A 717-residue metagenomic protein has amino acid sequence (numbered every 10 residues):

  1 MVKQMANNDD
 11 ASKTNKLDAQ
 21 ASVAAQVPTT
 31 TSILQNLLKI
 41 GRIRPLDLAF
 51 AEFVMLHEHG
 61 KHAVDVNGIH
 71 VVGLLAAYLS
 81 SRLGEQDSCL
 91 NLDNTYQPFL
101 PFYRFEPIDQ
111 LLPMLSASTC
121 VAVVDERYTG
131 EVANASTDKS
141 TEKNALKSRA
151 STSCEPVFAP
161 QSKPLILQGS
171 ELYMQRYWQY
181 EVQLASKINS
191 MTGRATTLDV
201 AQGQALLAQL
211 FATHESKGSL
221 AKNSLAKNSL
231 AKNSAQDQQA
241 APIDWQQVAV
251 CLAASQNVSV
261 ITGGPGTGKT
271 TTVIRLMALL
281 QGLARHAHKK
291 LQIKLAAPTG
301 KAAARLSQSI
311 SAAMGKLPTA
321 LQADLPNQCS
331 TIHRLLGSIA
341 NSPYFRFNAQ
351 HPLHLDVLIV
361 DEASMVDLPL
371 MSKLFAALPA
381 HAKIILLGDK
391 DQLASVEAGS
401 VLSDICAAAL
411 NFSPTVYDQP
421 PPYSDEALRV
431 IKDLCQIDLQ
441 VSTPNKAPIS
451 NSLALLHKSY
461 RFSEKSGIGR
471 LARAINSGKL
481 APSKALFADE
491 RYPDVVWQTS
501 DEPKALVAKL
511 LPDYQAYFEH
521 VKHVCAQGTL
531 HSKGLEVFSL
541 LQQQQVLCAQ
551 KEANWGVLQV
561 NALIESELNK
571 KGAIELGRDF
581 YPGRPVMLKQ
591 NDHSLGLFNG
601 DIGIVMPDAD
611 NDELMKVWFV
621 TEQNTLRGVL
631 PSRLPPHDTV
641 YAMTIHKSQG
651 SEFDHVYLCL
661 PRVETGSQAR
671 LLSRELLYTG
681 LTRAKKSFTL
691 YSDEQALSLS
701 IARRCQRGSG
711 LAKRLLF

Functional and structural regions predicted by a protein language model:
K3-S32, H62-V64, R127-P160, T213-A240 (+3 more regions): Intrinsically disordered, low-complexity terminal tails and inter-domain linkers enriched for S/T/G/P/D/E
Q26-D138, E142-Q202: N-terminal accessory nucleic-acid engagement/regulatory domains that precede and modulate ATP-driven motor cores
T213-G218, Q239-V258: Conserved pre-motif I regulatory segment
Q247-V250, A254-L486: ASCE P-loop NTPase helicase motor core
P379, D579-P582, F598, S648: Residue-level recognition of short, solvent-exposed, well-ordered loop/turn junctions that link secondary-structure
D391, S395-V586, D592-S594: Conserved helicase motor core of P-loop NTPases
Q590-L595, P661-E664: Short, charged beta-turn/beta-strand-edge "cap" motif at the junction between a beta-strand and an adjacent loop
D601-N611, M615-F717: C-terminal accessory regions
